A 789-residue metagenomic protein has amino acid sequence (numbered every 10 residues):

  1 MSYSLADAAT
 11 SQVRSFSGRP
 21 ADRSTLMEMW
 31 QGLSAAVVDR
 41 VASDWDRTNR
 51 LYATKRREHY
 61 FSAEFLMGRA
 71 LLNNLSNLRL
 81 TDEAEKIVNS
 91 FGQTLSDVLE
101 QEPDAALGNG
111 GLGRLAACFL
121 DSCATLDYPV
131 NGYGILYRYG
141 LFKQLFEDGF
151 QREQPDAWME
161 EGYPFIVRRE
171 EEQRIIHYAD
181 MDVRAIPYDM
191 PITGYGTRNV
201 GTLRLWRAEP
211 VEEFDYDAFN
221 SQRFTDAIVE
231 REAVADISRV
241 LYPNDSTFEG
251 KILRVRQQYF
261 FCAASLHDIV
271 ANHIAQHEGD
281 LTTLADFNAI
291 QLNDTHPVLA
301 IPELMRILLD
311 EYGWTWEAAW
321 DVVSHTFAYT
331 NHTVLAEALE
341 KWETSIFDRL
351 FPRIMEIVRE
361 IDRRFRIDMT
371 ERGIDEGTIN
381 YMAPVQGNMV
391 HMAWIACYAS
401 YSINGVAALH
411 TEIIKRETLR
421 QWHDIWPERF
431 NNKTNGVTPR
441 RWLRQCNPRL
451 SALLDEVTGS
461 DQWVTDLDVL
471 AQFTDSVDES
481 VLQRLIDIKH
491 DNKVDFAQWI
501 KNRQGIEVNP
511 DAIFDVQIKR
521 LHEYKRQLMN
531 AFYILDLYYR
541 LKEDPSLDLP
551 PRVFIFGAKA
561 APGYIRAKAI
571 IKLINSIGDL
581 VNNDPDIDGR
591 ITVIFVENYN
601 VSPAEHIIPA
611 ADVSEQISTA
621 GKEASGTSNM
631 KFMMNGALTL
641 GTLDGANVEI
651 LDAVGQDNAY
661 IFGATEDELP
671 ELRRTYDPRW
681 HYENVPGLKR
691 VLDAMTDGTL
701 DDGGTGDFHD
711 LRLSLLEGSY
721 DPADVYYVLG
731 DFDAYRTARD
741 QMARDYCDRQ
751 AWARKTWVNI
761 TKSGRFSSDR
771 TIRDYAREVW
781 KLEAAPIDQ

Functional and structural regions predicted by a protein language model:
M1-Q789: A conserved ligand/cofactor-binding region detector
